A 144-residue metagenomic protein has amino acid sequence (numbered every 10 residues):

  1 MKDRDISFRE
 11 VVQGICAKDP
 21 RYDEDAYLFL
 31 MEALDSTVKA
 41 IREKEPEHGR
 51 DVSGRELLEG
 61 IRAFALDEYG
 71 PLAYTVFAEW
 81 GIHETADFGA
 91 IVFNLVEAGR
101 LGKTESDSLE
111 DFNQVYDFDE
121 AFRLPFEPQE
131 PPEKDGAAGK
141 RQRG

Functional and structural regions predicted by a protein language model:
K2-G144: Non-transmembrane, aqueous-exposed alpha-helical and coiled segments at domain scale
